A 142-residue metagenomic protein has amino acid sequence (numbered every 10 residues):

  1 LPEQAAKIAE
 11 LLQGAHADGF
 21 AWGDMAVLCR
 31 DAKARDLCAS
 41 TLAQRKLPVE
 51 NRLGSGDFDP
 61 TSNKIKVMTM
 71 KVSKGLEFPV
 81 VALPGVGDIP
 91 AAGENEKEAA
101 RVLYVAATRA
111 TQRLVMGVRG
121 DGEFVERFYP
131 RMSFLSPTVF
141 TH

Functional and structural regions predicted by a protein language model:
L1-V115, F128-P130, S136, F140-H142: Core RecA-like ATPase module of SF1/SF2 helicases and allied nucleic-acid translocases
V118-E123: Short beta-alpha junction loops
